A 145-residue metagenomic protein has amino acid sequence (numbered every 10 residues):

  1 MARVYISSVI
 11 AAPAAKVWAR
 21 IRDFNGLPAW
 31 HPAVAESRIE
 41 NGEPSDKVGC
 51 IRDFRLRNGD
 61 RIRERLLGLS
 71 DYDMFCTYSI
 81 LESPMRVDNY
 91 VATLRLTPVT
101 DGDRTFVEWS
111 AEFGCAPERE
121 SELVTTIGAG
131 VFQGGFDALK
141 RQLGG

Functional and structural regions predicted by a protein language model:
M1-P44: Hydrophobic ligand-binding cavity/cleft-lining segments
A2, N58-D60, D88, D103: Short acidic/polar mixed-charge low-complexity motifs
I6-S8, I62-G68, V91-P98: Hydrophobic/aromatic beta-strand elements that line small-molecule binding cavities or substrate pockets in beta-rich
A12, N58, P98, F113-C115: Beta-strand elements of well-folded, non-transmembrane domains
A14-A15, G68-Y72, L96-F106: A short, structured loop/turn motif at beta-sheet edges
R38-M85, G134, A138, Q142-G145: Glycine-rich portal/gate segments that line the openings of hydrophobic small-molecule binding cavities
Y90-A92, W109-A111: One face of beta-strands
F106, E112-G145: A conserved amphipathic terminal alpha-helix motif
